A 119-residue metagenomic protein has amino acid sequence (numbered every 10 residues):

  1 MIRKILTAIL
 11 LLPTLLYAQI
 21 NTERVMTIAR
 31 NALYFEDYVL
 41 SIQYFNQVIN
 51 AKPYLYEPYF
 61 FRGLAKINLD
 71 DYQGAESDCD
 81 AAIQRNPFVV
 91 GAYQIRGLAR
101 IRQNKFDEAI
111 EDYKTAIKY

Functional and structural regions predicted by a protein language model:
I2, L12, L16-Y119: Alpha-helical tetratricopeptide repeat
T7-I9: Sec-dependent N-terminal signal peptides
